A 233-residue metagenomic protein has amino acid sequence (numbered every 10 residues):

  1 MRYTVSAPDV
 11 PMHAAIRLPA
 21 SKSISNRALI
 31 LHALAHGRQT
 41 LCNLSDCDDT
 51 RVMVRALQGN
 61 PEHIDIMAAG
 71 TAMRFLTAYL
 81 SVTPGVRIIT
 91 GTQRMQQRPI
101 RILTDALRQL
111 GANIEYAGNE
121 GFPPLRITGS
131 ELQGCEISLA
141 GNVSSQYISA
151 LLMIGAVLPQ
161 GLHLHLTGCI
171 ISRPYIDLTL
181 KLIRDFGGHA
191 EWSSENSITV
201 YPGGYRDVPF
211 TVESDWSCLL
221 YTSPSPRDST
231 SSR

Functional and structural regions predicted by a protein language model:
M1-R227: Structural preference for solvent-exposed beta-strand-turn elements and adjacent flexible terminal/loop segments within
